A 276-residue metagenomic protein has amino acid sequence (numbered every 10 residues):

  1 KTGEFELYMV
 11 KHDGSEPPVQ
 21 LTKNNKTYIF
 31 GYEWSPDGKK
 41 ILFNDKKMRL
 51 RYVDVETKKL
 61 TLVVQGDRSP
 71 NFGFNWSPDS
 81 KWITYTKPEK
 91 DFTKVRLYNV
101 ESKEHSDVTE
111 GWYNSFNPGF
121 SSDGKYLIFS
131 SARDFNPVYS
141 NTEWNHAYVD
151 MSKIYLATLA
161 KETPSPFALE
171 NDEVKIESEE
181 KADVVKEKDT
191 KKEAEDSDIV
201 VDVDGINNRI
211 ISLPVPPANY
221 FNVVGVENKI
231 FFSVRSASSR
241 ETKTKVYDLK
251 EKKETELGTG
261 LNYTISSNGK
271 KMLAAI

Functional and structural regions predicted by a protein language model:
K1, P17, K23-N44, L50 (+6 more regions): Conserved beta-propeller blade repeats
E4-Y8, R49-Y52, D91-V95, M151-Y155 (+1 more regions): Structural motif
V10-F30, V53-F72, K87-P88, L97-N114 (+7 more regions): Multi-bladed beta-propeller domains
T93-R96, I128-F129, R133: Flexible glycine/proline-rich, aromatic-decorated loop/lid segments
P118, V138-N141, P166-E170, K243: Short, solvent-exposed loop/turn and secondary-structure capping segments
I128, T142-T158: Blade-level signature of beta-propeller repeat domains, shared across WD40, Kelch, NHL, RCC1 and BNR/Asp-box propellers
E173-I210, V215-I276: C-terminal recognition in membrane/secretory proteostasis and scaffolding
